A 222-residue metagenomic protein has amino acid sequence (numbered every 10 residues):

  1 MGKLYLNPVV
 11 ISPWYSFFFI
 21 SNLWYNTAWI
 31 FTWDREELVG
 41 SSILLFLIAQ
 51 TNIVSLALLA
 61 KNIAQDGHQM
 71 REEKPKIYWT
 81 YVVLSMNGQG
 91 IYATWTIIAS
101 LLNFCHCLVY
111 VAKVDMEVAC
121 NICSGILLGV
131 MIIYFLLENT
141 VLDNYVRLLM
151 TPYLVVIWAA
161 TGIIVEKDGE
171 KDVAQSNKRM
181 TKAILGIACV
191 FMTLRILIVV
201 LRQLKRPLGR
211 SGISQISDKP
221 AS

Functional and structural regions predicted by a protein language model:
M1-S42, L47-W79: Internal transmembrane alpha-helix with an interfacial aromatic "cap," most often the third helix
G2, A60-Q65, I196-Q215: Membrane-interface capping segments at transmembrane-helix boundaries
N7-F19, N144-P152, M180-T181: Membrane-interfacial loop-to-transmembrane alpha-helix junctions, especially the N-terminal start
F18-W29, L45-A57, V82-C105, S124-M131 (+1 more regions): Alpha-helical transmembrane segments of multi-pass integral membrane proteins
W29-I43, V111-V114, E138-V146, D172-V173: Membrane-interface helix caps and helix-loop-helix hairpins in membrane proteins
M70-I77, L204-S222: Non-transmembrane, juxtamembrane loop and terminal tail segments of multi-pass eukaryotic membrane proteins
D115-M131, I164-L197: Membrane-interface transmembrane-helix boundary segments in multi-pass integral membrane proteins
C120-G169: Glycine/small-residue-rich hydrophobic helix-like segments
